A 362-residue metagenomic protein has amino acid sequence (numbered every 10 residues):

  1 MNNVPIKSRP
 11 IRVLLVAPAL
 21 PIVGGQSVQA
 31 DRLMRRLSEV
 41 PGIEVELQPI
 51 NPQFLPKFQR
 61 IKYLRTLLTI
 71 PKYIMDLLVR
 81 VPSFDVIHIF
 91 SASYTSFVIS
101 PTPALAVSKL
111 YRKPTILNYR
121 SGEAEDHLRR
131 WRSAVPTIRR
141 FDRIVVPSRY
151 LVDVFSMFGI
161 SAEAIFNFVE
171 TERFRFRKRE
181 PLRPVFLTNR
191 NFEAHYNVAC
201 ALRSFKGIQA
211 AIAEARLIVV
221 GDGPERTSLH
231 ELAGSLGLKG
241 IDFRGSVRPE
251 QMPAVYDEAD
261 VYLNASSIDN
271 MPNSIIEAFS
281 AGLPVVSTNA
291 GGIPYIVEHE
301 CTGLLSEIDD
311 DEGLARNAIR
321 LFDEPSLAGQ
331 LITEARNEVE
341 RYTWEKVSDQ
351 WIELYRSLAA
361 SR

Functional and structural regions predicted by a protein language model:
R12-L15, K178-Q209, I218-D222: Conserved donor-binding/catalytic core segment of Leloir-type glycosyltransferases
Y150, F168: Carbohydrate-associated surface elements
H230-V247: Nucleotide-activated donor-binding/catalytic signature segment of Leloir-type glycosyltransferases, i.e., the conserved
S246-V247, A254-A259: Short alpha-helical donor nucleotide-sugar binding micro-motif in glycosyltransferases
S267: Aromatic "clamp/platform" in nucleotide-sugar-dependent glycosyltransferases that forms part of the donor/acceptor
P284-S287, V297: Short hydrophobic beta-strand element within catalytic cores of glycosyltransferases and related nucleotide-activated
H299-E300, L304-D311, R320-P325: Conserved acidic donor-binding segment of nucleotide-sugar-dependent glycosyltransferases
G313, R320, L327-R341, Q350-E353: A short, well-ordered alpha-helix in the C-terminal region of glycosyltransferases
